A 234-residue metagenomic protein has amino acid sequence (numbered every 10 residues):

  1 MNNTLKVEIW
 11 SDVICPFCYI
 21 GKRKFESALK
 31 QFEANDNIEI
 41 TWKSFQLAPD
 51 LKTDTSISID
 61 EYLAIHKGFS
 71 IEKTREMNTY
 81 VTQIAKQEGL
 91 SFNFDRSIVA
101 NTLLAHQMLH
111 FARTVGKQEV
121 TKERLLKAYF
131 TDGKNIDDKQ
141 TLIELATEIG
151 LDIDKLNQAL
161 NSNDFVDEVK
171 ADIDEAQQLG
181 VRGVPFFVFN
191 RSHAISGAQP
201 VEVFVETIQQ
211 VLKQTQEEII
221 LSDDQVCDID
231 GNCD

Functional and structural regions predicted by a protein language model:
N2-N3, V7-S11, F17-A34, H110-D234: C-terminal cap of thioredoxin/glutaredoxin-like
S11-I14, C18, P49, S70-I71: Short, N-terminal intrinsically disordered low-complexity segments that are rich in Pro/Gly and polar/charged residues
R23-Y129, N232-C233: Structural alpha/beta surface segment adjacent to cysteine/selenocysteine redox centers across thiol/disulfide enzymes
